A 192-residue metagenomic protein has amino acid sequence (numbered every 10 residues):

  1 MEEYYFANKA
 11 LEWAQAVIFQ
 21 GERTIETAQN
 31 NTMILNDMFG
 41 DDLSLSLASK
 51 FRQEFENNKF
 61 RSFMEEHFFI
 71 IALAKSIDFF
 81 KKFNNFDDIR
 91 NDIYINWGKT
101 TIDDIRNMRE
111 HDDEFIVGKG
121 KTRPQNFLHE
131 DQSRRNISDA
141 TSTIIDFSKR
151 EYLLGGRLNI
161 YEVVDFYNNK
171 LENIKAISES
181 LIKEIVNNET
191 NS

Functional and structural regions predicted by a protein language model:
M1-G98, F127-S192: Amphipathic alpha-helical interface segments
N96-K121: Histidine-centered, metal-coordinating catalytic motifs and their short helical/loop contexts
K119-H129: Active-site-proximal loop/helix of nucleotide/amide-processing enzymes and allied scaffolds
